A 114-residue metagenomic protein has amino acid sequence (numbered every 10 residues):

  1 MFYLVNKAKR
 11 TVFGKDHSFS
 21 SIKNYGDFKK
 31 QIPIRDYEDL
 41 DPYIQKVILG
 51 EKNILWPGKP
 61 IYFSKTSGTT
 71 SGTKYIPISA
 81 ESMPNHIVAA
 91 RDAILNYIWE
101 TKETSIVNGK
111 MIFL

Functional and structural regions predicted by a protein language model:
M1-K65, S71-L114: Nucleotide 5′-phosphate-binding alpha/beta core
